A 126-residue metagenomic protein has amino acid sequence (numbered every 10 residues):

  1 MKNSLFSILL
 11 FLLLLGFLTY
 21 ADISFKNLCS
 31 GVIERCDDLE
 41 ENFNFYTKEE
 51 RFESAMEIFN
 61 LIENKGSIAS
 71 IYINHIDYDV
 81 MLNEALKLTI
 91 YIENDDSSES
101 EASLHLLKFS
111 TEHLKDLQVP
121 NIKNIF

Functional and structural regions predicted by a protein language model:
M1-N3: Positively charged n-region of N-terminal signal peptides that target proteins for export
F6-Y20: Hydrophobic membrane-insertion alpha-helices, especially the h-region of bacterial N-terminal signal peptides
L15-G16, L39, L88: Alpha-helical transmembrane segments of multipass membrane proteins
F17-N27, I68-I76: A ubiquitous short alpha-helical element
F25-N42: Alpha-helical transmembrane signal-anchor/signal-peptide segments
L39, F43-R51, I92-D95: Short helix-adjacent coil turns
R51-Y91: Extracytoplasmic/periplasmic/luminal assembly and interaction segments in envelope/secretory/respiratory proteins
I76-N124: Structured, soluble extracytoplasmic/luminal domains of envelope-associated proteins
